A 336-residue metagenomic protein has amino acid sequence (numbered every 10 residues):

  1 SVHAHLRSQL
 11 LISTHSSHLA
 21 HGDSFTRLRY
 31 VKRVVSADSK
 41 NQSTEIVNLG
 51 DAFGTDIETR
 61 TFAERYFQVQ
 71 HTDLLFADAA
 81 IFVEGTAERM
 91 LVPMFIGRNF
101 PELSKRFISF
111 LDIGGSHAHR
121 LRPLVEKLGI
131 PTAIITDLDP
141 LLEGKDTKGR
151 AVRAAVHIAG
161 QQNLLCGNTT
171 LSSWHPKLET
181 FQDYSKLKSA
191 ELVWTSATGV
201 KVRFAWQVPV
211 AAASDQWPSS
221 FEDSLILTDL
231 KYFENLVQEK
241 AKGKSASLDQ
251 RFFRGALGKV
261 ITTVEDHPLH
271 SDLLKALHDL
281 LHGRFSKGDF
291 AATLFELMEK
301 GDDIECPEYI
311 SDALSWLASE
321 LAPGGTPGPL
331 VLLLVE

Functional and structural regions predicted by a protein language model:
V2-L11: Conserved catalytic loops of ABC-family nucleotide-binding domains
H5, A20, K32-E336: Acidic, divalent-metal-binding catalytic cores of TOPRIM and closely related two-metal-ion phosphodiester/pyrophosphate
Q9, R27, P131: Residues at the starts of beta-strands that form the adenosine-phosphate
S13-H15: H-loop/switch region of ABC-family ATPase nucleotide-binding domains
G22-Y30: Conserved catalytic segment of ABC-fold P-loop ATPases
